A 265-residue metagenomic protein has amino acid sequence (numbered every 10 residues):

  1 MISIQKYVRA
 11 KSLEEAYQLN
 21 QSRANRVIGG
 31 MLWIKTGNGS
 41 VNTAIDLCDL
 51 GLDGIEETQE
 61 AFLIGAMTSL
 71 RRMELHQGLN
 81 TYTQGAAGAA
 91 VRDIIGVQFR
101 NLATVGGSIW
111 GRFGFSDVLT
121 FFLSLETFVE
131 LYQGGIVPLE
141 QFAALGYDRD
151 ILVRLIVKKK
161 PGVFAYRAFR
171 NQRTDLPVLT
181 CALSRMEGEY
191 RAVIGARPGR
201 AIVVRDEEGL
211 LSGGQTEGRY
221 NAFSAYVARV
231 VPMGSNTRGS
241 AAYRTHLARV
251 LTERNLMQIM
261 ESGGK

Functional and structural regions predicted by a protein language model:
M1-K265: C-terminal structural segment of proteins
